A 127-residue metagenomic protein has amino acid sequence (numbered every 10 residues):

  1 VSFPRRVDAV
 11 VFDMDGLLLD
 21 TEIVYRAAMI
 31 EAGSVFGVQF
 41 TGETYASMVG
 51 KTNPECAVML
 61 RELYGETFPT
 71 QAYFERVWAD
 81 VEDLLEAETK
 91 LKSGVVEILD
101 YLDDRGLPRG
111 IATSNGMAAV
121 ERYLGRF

Functional and structural regions predicted by a protein language model:
S2-S47: Active-site neighborhood of HAD-like aspartate-dependent phosphohydrolases
R5-R6, D83-I111, M117-E121: Short, acidic loop-to-helix structural element flanking the phosphoryl-transfer center in phosphate-processing enzymes
L19-D20, V35, G65, E86-K90: Residues in soluble alpha-helical coiled-coils and helical-bundle/repeat scaffolds
V24, M48-T52, R76, K90-G94 (+1 more regions): Short beta->alpha linker loops
A32-G33, T52-T67, Y123: Helix-loop "lid/cap" segments that line or gate small-molecule binding pockets
F74-V81: Short, basic/glycine-rich phosphate-binding loops at helix/coil junctions that contact nucleotide phosphates
G125-F127: Histidine/lysine/aspartate-rich catalytic loop segments that bind and position anionic ligands
